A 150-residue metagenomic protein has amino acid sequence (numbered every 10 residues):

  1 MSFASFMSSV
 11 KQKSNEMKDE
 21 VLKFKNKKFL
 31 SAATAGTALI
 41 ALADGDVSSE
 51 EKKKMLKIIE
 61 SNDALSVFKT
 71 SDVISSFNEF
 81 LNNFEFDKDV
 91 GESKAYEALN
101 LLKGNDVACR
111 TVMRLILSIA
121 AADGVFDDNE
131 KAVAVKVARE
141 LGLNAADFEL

Functional and structural regions predicted by a protein language model:
M1-L39, D46-L150: Small-residue-enriched hydrophobic alpha-helices in membranes
